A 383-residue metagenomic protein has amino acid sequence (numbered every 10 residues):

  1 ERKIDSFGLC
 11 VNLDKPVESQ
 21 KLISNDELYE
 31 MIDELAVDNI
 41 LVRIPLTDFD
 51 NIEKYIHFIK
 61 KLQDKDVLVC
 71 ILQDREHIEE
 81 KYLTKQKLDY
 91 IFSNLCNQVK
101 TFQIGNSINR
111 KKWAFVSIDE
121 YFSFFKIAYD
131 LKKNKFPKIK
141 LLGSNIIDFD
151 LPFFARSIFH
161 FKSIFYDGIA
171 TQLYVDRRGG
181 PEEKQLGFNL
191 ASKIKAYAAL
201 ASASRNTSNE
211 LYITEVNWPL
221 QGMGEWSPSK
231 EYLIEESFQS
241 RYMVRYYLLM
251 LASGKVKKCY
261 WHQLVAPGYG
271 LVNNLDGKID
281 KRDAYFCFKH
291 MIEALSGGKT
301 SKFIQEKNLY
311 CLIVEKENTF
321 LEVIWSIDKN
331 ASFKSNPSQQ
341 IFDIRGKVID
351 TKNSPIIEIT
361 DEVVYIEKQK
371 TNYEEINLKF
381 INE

Functional and structural regions predicted by a protein language model:
E1-V37, P45-D48, L378-E383: Mature N-terminal, pre-catalytic/accessory segment of carbohydrate-active enzymes
D5-V11, D38-V42, V67-I71, K100-I104 (+4 more regions): Hydrophobic faces of well-ordered beta-strands that scaffold small-molecule active sites in alpha/beta enzyme cores
D14-E34, E80-N94, L151-H160, Q239-Y247: Short, acidic/polar
S24-N94, F115-S144, G187-F188: Aromatic-lined substrate-binding rim segments of carbohydrate-active enzymes
D74-R75, I118-Y246, G254: Noncatalytic carbohydrate-binding groove/subsite architecture in carbohydrate-active enzymes
E215-K289, I304-N308: Aromatic/acidic polysaccharide-binding cleft in carbohydrate-active enzymes
Q305-Q339, I344, E383: Carbohydrate-binding surface patches
D350-E383: C-terminal beta-strand-rich structural cap/linker in extracellular carbohydrate-active enzymes
